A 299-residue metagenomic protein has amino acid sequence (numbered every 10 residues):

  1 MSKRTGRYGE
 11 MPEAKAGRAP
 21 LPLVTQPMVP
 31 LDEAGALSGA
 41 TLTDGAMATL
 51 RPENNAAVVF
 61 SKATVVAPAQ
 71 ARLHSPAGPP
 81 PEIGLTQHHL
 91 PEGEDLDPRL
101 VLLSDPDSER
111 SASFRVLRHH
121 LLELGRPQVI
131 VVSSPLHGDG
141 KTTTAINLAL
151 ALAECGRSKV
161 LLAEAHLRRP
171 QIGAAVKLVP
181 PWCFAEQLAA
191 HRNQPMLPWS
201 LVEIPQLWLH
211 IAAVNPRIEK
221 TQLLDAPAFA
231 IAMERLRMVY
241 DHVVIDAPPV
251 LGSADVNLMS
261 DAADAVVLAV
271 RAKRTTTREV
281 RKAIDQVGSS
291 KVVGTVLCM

Functional and structural regions predicted by a protein language model:
M1-H120, L124-R126, M299: Acidic-aromatic/histidine active-site loop/patch
Q87-H119, L136-D139, S158-D241, V250 (+1 more regions): P-loop/Walker-type NTP enzyme "switch/lid" segment
R118-R126, A153, K177, A189-N193 (+3 more regions): Signal for well-folded cores of large energy- and translation-related assemblies
P127, R157-S158: Short coil/turn connectors at secondary-structure junctions
I130-S133: Hydrophobic anchor at the beta1->P-loop junction of P-loop NTPases
T144, L148: Hydrophobic positions on the alpha1 helix immediately C-terminal to the Walker A/P-loop
E154-G156, P205, S289: Short, structurally constrained coil/turn elements that cap an alpha-helix or connect an alpha-helix to the following
Q222-M299: Conserved catalytic-core segment of NTP-binding enzymes
